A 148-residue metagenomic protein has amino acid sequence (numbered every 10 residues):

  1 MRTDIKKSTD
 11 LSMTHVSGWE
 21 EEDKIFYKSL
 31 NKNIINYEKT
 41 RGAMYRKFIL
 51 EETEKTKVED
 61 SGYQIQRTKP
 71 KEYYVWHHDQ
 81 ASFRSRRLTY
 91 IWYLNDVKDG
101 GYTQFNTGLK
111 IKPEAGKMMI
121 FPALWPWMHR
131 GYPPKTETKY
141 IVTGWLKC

Functional and structural regions predicted by a protein language model:
M1-M118, P126-C148: Fe(II)/2-oxoglutarate oxygenase catalytic core
